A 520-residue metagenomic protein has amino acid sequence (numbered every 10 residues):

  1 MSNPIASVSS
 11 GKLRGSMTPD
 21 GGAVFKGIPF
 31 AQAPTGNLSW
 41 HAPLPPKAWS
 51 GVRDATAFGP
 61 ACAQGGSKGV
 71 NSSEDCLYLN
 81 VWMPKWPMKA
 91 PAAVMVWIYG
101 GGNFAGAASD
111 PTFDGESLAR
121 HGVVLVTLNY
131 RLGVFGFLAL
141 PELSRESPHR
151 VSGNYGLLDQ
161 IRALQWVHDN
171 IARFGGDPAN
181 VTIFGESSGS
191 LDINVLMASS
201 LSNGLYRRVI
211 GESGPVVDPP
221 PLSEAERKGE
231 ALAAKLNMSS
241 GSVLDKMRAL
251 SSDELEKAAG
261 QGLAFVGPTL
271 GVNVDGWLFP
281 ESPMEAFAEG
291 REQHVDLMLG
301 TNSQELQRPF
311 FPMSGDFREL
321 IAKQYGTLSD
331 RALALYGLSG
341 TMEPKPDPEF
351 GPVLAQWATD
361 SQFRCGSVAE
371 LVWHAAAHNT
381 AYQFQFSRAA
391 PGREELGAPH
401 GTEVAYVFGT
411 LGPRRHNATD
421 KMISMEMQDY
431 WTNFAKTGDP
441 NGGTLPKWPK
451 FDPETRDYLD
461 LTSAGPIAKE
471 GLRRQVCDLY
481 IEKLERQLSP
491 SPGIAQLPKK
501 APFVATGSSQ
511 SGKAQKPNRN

Functional and structural regions predicted by a protein language model:
M1-N154, P178, V266, P413 (+8 more regions): Non-catalytic accessory segments of hydrolases
A23, E74-L77, L158-I161, Q165 (+6 more regions): A structural signal for well-ordered alpha-helical segments within the folded catalytic domains of diverse enzymes
G66-L244, W277, E285-F310: Serine-hydrolase-like catalytic core of hydrolytic proteins
M95, V124-T127, I161-L164, H168 (+13 more regions): Non-transmembrane alpha-helical segments in soluble domains of secreted/periplasmic/extracellular proteins
H168-I171, S200, S213, L236 (+5 more regions): Sec/Tat-exported extracytoplasmic proteins
A179-V181, M238-K246, Q383, G442-P449: Surface-exposed patches in mature extracellular/periplasmic domains of secreted proteins
R208, V217, A249, D253-D420 (+1 more regions): Substrate-gating cap/lid region and adjacent catalytic-acid/histidine neighborhood within extracellular/lumenal
R364-V368, V372-S508, G512-R519: Mobile gating loops/cap/lid regions near enzyme active sites that modulate substrate access
